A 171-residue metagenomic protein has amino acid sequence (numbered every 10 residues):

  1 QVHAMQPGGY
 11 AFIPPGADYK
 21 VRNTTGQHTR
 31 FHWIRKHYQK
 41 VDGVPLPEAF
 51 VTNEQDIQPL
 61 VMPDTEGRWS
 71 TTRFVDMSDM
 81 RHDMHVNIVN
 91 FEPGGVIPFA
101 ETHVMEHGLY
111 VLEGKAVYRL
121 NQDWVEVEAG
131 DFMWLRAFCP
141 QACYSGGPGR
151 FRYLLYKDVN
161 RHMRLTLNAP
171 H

Functional and structural regions predicted by a protein language model:
Q1, V104-N121: Glycine- and acidic-residue-biased ligand/ion/polar-headgroup-sensing regions
V2, P15-K40, A137-M163: Ligand-binding loop in jelly-roll beta-barrel domains
V2-P15, N121-A137: Short acidic-glycine-tyrosine-enriched beta hairpin
M5, G26, D79-D83, H103 (+2 more regions): A generic fold-level signal
G8-Y10, A129-W134, P140-A142, K157-H162 (+1 more regions): Short amphipathic alpha-helical linker/capping segments at the junctions of internal repeats and modular domains
Y10, K20, I88, G108 (+1 more regions): Short, surface-exposed charged micro-motifs
G26-M84, T166-H171: A short, N-terminal "cap"/entry segment at the start of jelly-roll beta-barrel domains of the cupin/DSBH fold
M62-A100, M105-E106, Y156-V159: A short glycine-rich, His/Asp/Glu-containing loop-to-beta-strand
